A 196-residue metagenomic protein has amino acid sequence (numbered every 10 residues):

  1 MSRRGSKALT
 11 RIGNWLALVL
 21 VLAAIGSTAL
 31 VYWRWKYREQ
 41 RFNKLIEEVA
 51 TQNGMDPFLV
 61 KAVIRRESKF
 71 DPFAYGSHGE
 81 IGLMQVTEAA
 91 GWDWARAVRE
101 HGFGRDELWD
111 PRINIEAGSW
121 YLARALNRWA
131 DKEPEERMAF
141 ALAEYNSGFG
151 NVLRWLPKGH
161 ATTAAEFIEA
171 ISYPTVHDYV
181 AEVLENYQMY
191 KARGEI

Functional and structural regions predicted by a protein language model:
M1-T28: N-terminal Sec-pathway targeting helices
A24-P72, A95, E100, R112-I115 (+2 more regions): Export/targeting segments at the very N-terminus of extracytoplasmic proteins
L59-K61, F103, W129-A143: Surface-exposed patches in mature extracellular/periplasmic domains of secreted proteins
R65, W120-N127: Short glycine/serine- and small hydrophobic-enriched flexible loop segments
R65-A90, G148: Cell-wall polysaccharide-cleaving catalytic domain and substrate-binding groove, primarily in peptidoglycan/chitin
H78-H101, I113-L122: Substrate-binding/active-site groove segments that recognize and process beta-1,4-linked N-acetyl-hexosamine
E136-I196: Catalytic and substrate-binding regions of cell-wall glycan-acting enzymes that process beta-1,4-linked
